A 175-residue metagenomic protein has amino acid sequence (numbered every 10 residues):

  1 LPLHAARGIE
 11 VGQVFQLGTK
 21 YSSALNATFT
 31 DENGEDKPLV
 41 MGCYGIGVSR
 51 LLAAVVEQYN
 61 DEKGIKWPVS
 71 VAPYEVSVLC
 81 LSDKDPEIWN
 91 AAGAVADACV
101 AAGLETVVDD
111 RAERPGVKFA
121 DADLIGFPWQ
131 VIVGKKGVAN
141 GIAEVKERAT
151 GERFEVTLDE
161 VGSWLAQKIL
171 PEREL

Functional and structural regions predicted by a protein language model:
L1-L175: NTP/phosphate- and nucleic-acid-binding module
